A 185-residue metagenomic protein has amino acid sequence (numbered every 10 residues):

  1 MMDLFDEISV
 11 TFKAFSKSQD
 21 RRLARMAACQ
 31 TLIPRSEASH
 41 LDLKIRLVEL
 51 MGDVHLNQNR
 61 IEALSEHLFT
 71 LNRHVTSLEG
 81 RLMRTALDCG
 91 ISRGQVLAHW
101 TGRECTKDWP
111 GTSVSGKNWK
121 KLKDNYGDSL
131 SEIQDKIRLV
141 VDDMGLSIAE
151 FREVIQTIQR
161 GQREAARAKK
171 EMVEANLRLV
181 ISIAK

Functional and structural regions predicted by a protein language model:
M1-K185: Transcription initiation cofactors for RNA polymerase, centered on bacterial and plant organellar sigma factors
